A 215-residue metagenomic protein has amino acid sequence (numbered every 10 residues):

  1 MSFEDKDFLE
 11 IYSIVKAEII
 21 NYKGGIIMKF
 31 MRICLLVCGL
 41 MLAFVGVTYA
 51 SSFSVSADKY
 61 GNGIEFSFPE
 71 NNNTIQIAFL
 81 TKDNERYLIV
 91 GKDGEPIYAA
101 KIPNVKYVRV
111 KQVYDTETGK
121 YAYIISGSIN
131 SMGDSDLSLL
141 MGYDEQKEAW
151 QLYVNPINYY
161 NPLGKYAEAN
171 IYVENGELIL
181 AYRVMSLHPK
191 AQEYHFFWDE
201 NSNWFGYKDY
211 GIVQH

Functional and structural regions predicted by a protein language model:
K6-I27, G164-K165: Short, Lys/Arg-enriched N-terminal segments with co-localized hydrophobic residues within the first ~10-30 amino acids
I26-C34: Bacterial N-terminal signal peptides that target proteins for export
G39, F44-F66, G142-H215: Acidic, small-residue rich beta-repeat scaffolds with periodic aromatic anchors
A50-V110, K208-H215: Terminal domain-start segments
I64-A78, T116-S128, G176-A181: Acidic/hydrophobic-patterned starts of short beta strands in beta-sheet-rich repeat architectures
I77-T81, S128-G133, V184-L187: Short consensus segments that form the blades of beta-propeller domains, in both extracellular/periplasmic
E85-Y87, M132-L140, H188-H195: Structural motif
Y114-I157: Long, charged/polar, surface-exposed segments that mediate recognition or autoinhibition
